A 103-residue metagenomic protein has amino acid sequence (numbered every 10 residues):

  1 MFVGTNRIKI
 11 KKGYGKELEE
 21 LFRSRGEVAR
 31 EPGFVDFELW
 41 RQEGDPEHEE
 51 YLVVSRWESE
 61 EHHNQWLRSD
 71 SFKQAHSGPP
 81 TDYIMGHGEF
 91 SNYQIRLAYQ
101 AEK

Functional and structural regions predicted by a protein language model:
F2, E38-E49, A75-K103: Glycine-rich beta-strand-turn "strand-cap" elements at beta-sheet edges
F2-I8, E38-R68: Short, well-ordered beta-strand segments in beta-rich or mixed alpha/beta enzyme and ligand-binding folds
K9-L18: Short, surface-exposed ligand-recognition loops at beta-strand->loop->(often short) alpha-helix junctions that present
G15, R30-P32, P46: A cross-taxa feature marking solvent-exposed loop/turn segments within ectodomains of secreted and single-pass membrane
E20, S24-V35, R56-S91: An amphipathic, aromatic/His-enriched active-site/gating alpha helix that lines ligand/cofactor pockets
